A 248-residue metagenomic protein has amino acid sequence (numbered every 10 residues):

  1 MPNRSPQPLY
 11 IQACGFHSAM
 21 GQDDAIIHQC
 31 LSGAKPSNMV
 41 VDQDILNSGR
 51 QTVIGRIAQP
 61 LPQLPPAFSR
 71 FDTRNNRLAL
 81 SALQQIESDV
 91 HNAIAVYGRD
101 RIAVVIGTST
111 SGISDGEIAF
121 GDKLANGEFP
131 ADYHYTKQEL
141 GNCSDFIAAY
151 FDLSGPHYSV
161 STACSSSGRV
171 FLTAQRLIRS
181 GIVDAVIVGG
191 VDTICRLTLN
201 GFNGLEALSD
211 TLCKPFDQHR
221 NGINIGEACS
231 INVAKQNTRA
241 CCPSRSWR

Functional and structural regions predicted by a protein language model:
M1-P156, C195, G204-N224, S230-N232 (+1 more regions): Conserved "HGTGT" condensation-loop signature of ketosynthase/thiolase-family condensing enzymes that catalyze
R99, V183-D184: Short, high-confidence coil segments that cap the C-terminus of an alpha-helix and link into the following beta-strand
P156-T162: Short loop-beta-helix segment that forms the pyridoxal 5′-phosphate
S167: Short conserved active-site loop signatures built around small residues
V170: Active-site histidine-anchored catalytic micro-motif
T173: Internal active-site segments that recognize and position negatively charged phosphoryl groups and nucleotide moieties
A185, G190-I194: Glycine-rich anion/phosphate-binding loop at the beta-strand->alpha-helix junction
